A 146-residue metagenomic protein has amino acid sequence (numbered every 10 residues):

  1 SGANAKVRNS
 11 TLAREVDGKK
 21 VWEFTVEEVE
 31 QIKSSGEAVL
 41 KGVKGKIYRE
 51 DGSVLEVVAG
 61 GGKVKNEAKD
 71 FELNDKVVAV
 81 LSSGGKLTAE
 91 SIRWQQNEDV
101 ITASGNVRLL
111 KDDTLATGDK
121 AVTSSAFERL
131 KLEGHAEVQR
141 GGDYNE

Functional and structural regions predicted by a protein language model:
S1-E146: Mature-chain termini and adjacent capping regions
